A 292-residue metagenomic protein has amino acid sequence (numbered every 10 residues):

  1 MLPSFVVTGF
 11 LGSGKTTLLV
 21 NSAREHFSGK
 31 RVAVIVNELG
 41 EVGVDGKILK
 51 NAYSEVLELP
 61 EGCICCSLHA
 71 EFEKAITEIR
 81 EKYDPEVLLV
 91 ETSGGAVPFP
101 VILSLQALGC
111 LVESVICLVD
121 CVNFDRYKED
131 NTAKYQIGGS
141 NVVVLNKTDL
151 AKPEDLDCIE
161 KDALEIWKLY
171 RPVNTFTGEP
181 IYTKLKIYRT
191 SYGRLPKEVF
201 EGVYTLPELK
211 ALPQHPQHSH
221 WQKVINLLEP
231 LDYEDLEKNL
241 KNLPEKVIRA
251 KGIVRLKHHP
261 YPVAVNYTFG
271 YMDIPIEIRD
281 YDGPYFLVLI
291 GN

Functional and structural regions predicted by a protein language model:
M1-P3, H218, G283-Y285: A short, charged/proline- and glycine-enriched loop that marks the coil->beta-strand transition at the N-terminal
L2-T8, S13-Y127: Nucleotide-state-sensitive switch-loop elements of NTP-binding domains
R24, I48, A107-L108, K134-Y135 (+2 more regions): Short secondary-structure boundary/capping segments
F27, G138, E245: Short conserved AdoMet
L39, G62, G95, L150 (+2 more regions): Short, surface-exposed acidic/glycine-rich loop or hinge patches that mediate macromolecular interfaces
E78, Y83-I181, K186-R189: Phosphate/Mg2+-binding loops and adjacent switch elements in nucleotide/diphosphate-handling enzyme cores
V142, A151-Y281, N292: C-terminal accessory "lid"/substrate-recognition subdomains
L289: Flexible loop/N-cap segments at domain edges
